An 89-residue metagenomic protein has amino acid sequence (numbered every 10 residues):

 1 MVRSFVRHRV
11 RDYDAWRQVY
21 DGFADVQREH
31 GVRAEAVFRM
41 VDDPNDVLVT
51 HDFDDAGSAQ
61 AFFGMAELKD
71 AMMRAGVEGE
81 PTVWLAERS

Functional and structural regions predicted by a protein language model:
M1-E67, R74-S89: Short S/T/G/P-rich N-terminal loop/turn motif that feeds into the first structured element of a domain
